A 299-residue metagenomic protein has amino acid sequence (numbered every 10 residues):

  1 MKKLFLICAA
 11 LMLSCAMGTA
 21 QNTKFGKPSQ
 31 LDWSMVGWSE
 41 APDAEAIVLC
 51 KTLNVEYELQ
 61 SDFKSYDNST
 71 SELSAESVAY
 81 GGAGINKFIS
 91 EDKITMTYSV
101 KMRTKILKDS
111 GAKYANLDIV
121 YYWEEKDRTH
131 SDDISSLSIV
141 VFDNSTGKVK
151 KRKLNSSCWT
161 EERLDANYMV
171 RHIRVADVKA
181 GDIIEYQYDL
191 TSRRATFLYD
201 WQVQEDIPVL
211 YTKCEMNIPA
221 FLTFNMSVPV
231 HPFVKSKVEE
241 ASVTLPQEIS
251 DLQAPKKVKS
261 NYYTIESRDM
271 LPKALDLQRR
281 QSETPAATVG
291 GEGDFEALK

Functional and structural regions predicted by a protein language model:
M1-K24: Bacterial Sec-dependent N-terminal signal peptides
Q21-K299: Beta-strand-rich, non-transmembrane domain signature
